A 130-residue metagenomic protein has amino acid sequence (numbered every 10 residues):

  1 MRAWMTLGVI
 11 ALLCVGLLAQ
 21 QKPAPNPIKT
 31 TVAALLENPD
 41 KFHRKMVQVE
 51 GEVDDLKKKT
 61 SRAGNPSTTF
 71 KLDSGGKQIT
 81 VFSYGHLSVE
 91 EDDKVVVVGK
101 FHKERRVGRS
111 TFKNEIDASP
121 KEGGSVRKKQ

Functional and structural regions predicted by a protein language model:
M1-M5: Positively charged n-region of N-terminal signal peptides that target proteins for export
T6-G16: Bacterial N-terminal signal peptides
A19-Q130: OB-fold and OB-like single-stranded nucleic-acid-recognition modules and their adjacent interaction interfaces
